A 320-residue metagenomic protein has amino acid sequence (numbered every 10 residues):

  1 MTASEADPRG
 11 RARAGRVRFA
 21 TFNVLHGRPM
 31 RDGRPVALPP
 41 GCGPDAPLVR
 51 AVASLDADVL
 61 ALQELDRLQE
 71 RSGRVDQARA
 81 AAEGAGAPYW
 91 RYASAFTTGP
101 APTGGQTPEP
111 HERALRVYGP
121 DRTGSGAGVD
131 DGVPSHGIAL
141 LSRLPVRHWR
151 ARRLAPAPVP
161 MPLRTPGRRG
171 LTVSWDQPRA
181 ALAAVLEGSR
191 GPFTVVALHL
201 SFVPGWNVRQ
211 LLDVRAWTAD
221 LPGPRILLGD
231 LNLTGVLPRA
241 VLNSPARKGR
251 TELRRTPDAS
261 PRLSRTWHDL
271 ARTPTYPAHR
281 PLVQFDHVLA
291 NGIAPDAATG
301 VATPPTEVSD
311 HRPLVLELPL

Functional and structural regions predicted by a protein language model:
M1-S135, V283: N-terminal, active-site-proximal structural segment of metallo-dependent hydrolase catalytic domains
E5, V146, A151, V203-V208 (+3 more regions): Metal-dependent phosphoester-hydrolase catalytic domains
R18-V24, P47-R74, L141, A183-L186 (+4 more regions): Active-site beta-strand/loop signature of hydrolases that rely on acidic residues for catalysis
V24-G27, D66-R67, F96-T98, L144-R147 (+5 more regions): Short, solvent-exposed loop/turn segments at secondary-structure junctions
G33-A37, L65-R67, L154-V173, A197-P204: Surface-exposed cleft-lining segments at the edges of enzyme active sites
P40-P47, G73, V133, S174-R179 (+4 more regions): Soluble or luminal CAZymes and related metallo-dependent hydrolases
A101-S125, P162-G170, R239-S260: Charged, glycine/proline-rich intrinsically disordered loops and linkers
P120-H136, L140-S189: Active-site catalytic loop in hydrolytic enzyme cores
